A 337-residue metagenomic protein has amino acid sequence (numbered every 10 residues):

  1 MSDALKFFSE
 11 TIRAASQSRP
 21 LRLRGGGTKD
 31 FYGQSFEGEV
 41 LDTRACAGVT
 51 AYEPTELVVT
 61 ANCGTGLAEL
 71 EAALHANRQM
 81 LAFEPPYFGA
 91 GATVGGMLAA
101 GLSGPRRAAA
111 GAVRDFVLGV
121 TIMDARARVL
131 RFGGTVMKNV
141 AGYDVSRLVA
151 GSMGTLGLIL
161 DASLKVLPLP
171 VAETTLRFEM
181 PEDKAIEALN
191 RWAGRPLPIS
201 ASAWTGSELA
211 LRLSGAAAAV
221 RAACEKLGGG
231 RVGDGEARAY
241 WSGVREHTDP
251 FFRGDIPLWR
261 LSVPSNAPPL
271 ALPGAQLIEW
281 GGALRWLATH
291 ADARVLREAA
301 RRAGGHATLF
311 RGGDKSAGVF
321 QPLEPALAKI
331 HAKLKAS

Functional and structural regions predicted by a protein language model:
M1-L21, T43-A90, L98, L102-T135 (+1 more regions): N-terminal glycine-rich flavin-associated loop
M1-T28, R302-S316, F320-P325: N-terminal accessory segments
R22-L23, S200-T205, Q276-W280: Short beta-strand
Q34-F36, R44, G89, R231-S337: Conserved glycine-rich FAD pyrophosphate-binding loop
A68-L70, D183-A188, A218-E225, N266-P273 (+1 more regions): Short, conserved charged micro-motifs
A90-S202, L209: FAD-binding subdomain of flavoenzyme oxidoreductases
R177-E182, L211-A217, L261-S265, L287-A291: Short beta-strand-to-loop capping motifs
R212, A216-D234: Terminal amphipathic helices with adjacent charged low-complexity linkers/tails
